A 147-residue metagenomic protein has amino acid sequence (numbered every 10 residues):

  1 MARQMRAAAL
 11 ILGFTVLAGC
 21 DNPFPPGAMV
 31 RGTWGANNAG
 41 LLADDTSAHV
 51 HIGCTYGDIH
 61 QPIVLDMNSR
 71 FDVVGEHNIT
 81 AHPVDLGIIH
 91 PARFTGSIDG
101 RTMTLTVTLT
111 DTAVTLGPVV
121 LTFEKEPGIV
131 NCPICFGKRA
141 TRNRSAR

Functional and structural regions predicted by a protein language model:
M1-A9: Bacterial N-terminal signal peptides that target proteins for export
F14, A28, E126-I129: Processing junctions and N-termini across compartments
V16-G19: C-terminal motif of bacterial Sec signal peptides marking the signal peptidase cleavage site
D21-P23: Bacterial signal peptide processing site
P25-L42, A48, L105, P133-S145: Tryptophan-anchored aromatic micro-motifs
N37-I79: N-terminal glycine/threonine-rich, aromatic-flanked beta-hairpin/loop signature
G57-S69, T102-R147: Edge beta-strand at a domain terminus
V73-I98: An anionic, turn-rich surface loop/hairpin at beta-sheet edges that serves as a generic interaction/coordination patch
